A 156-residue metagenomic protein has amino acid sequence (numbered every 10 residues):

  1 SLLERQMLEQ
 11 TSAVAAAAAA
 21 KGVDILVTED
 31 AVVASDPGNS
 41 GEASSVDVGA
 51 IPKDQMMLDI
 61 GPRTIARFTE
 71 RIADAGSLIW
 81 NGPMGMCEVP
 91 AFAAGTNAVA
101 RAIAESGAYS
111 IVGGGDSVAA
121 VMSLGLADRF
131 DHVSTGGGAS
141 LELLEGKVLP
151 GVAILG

Functional and structural regions predicted by a protein language model:
S1-G156: Active-site loop-to-helix "anion-binding N-cap" substructures in soluble metabolic enzymes
